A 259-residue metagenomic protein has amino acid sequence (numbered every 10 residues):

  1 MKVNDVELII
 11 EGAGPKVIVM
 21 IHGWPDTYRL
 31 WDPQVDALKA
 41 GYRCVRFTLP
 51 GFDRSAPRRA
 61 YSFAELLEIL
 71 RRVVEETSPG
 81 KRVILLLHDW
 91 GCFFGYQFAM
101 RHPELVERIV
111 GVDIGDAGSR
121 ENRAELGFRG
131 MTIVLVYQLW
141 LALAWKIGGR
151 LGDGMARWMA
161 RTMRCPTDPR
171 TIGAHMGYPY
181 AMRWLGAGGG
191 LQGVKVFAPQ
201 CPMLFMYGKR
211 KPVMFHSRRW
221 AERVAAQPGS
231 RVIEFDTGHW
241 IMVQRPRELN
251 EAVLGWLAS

Functional and structural regions predicted by a protein language model:
K2-E11: A short loop-to-beta-strand scaffold at the N-terminal edge of the catalytic core in hydrolase folds
E11-R54: Conserved HGGG/HGGXW glycine-rich cap/lid loop of the alpha/beta-hydrolase fold
V19-G23, H88, Y207-G208: The conserved beta1-alpha1 loop
D26, Y61, E65, Q244: Residue-level signal for the nucleotide or nucleotide-sugar donor/cofactor binding architecture
V45, F52-L86, F93-G229, T237: Flexible "cap/lid" subdomain of the alpha/beta-hydrolase fold that forms the substrate-access gate
V73-T77, A252-S259: C-terminal alpha-helix
T237-P246, N250: Catalytic histidine-centered segment of alpha/beta-hydrolase-like enzymes
